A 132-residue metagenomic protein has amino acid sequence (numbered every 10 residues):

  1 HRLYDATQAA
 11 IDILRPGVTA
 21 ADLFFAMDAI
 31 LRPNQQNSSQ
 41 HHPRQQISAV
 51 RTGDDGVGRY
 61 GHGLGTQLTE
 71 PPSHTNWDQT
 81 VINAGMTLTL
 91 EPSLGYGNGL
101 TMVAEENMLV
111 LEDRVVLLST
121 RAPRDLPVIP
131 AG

Functional and structural regions predicted by a protein language model:
H1-G132: Active-site neighborhoods and metal-handling regions in enzymes and metal-associated proteins
